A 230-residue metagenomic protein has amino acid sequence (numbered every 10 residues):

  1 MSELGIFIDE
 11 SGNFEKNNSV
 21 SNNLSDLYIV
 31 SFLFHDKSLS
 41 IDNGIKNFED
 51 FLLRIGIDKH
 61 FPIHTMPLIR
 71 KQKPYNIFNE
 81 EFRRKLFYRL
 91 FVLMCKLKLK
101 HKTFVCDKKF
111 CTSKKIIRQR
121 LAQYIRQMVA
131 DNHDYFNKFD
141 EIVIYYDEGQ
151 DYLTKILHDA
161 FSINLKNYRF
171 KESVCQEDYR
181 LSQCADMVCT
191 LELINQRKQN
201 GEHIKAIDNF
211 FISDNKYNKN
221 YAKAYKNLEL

Functional and structural regions predicted by a protein language model:
M1-L230: Phosphate-ester processing/binding pockets and catalytic centers
